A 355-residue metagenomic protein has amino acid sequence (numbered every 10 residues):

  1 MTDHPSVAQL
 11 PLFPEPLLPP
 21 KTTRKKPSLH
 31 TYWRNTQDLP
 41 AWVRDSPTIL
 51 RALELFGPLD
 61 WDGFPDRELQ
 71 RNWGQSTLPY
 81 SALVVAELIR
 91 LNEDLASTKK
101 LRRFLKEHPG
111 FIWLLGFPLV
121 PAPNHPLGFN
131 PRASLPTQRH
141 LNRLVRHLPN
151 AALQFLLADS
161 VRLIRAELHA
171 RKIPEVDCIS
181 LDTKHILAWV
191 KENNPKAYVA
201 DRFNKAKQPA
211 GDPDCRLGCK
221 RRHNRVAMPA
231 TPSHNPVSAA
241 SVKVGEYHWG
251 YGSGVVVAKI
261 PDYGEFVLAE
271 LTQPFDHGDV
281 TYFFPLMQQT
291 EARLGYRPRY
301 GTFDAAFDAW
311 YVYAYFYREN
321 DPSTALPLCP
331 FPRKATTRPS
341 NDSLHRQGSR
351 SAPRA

Functional and structural regions predicted by a protein language model:
M1-L83, L88-N92, G110-W113, P131-F155 (+1 more regions): Dynamic "connector" segments at or just before major functional cores
V84, K99, S253: Residue-level detector of short, conserved catalytic/binding motifs and their immediate flanks
L91, R103-E107, Q288: Short, intrinsically disordered, mixed-charge
E93-K99, P261-Y263: Short helix-capping/linker segments at secondary-structure and domain boundaries
D94, P109, N320-T324: Glycine-centered loop/turn motif at secondary-structure junctions
T98-P126: DNA-recognition alpha helix
A133-D321, P330-P332: Polybasic low-complexity intrinsically disordered regions
A314-A355: Helix-centered, glycine/charged polyanion-binding patches within enzymatic domains that contact phosphate-containing
